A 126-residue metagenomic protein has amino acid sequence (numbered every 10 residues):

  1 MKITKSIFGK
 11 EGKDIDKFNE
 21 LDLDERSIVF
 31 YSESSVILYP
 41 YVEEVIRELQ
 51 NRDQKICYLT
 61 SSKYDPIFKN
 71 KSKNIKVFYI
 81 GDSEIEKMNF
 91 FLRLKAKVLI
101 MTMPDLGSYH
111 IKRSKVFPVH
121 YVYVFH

Functional and structural regions predicted by a protein language model:
M1-R26, S34: Membrane-proximal basic amphipathic "stem/tether" segments
V29-H126: Active-site and donor-binding regions of nucleotide-sugar-utilizing enzymes
